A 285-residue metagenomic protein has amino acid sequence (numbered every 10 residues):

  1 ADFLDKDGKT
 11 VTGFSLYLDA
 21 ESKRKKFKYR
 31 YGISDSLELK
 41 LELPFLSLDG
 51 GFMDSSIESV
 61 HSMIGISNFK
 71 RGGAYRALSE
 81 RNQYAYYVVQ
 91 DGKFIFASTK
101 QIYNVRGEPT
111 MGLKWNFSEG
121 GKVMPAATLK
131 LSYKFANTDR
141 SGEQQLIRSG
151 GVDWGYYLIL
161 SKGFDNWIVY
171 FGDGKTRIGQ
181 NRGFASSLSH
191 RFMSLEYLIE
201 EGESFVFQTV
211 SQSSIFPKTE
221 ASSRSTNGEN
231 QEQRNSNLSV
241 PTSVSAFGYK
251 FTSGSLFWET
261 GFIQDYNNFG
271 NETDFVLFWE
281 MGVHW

Functional and structural regions predicted by a protein language model:
A1, L39-L41, P125-L131, W154 (+6 more regions): Transmembrane beta-strands of outer-membrane beta-barrel proteins
A1-D2, P44-L46, N116, K130-A136 (+5 more regions): Outer-membrane beta-barrel pore domains and translocons
A1-R24, D54, A97: Surface-exposed strand-loop-strand hairpins of Gram-negative outer-membrane beta-barrel proteins
E21-F27, N104-P109, R148-W154, A185-R191 (+2 more regions): Residues that define the transmembrane beta-barrel architecture of outer-membrane proteins
F27-I33, L41, M111-W115, L131-Y133 (+6 more regions): Residues on the lipid-exposed face of transmembrane beta-strands in outer-membrane beta-barrel proteins
S34-S36, L46, S118-K122, F164-W167 (+4 more regions): Outer-membrane beta-barrel channels and translocator barrels
L48-S186, Q231-N237: Outer-membrane pore/translocation modules
S62-G92, A185, S189-W285: Outer membrane beta-barrel transmembrane domains
